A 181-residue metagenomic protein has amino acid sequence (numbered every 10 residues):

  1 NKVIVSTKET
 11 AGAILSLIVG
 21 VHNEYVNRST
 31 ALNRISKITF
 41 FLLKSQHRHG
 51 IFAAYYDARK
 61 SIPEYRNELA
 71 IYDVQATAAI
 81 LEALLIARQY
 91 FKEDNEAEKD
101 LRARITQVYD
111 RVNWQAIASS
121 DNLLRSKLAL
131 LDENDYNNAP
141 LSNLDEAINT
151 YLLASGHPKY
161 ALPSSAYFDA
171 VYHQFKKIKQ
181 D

Functional and structural regions predicted by a protein language model:
K2-A11, L15-A70: Membrane helical hairpin/interfacial module
K8-T10, A78-L81: Short, compositionally biased low-complexity segments
I14-H22, E82-Q89, Y151-A154: Short glycine/serine- and small hydrophobic-enriched flexible loop segments
G50-T77, A83-L85, E93-D181: Extended ligand-binding clefts on enzyme/binding-domain cores
